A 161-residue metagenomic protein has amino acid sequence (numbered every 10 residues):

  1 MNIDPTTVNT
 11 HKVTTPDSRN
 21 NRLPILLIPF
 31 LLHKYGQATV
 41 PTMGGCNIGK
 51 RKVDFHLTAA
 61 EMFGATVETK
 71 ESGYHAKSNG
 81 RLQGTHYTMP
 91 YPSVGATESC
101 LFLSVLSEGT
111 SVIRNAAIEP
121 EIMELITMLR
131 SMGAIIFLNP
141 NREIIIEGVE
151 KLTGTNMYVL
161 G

Functional and structural regions predicted by a protein language model:
M1-G161: Structural preference for solvent-exposed beta-strand-turn elements and adjacent flexible terminal/loop segments within
